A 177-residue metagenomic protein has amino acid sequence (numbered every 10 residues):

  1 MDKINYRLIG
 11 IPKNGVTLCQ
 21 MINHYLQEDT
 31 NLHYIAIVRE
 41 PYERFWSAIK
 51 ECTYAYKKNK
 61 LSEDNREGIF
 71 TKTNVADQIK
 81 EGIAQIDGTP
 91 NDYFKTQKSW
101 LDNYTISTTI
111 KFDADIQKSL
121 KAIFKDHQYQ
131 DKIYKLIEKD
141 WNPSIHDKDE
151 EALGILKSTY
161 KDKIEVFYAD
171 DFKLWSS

Functional and structural regions predicted by a protein language model:
M1-Y42, S47-A48: PAPS-dependent sulfotransferase catalytic core
Q20-L26, L120-A122, S177: Surface-exposed flexible segments
N23, F124-H127, Y168, W175: Hydrophobic residues within well-ordered, non-membrane alpha-helices that form the packing/core of soluble catalytic
D29-V38, Y42-V166: PAPS-dependent sulfotransferase catalytic domain
K161, E165-S177: Long, positively charged, glycine-interspersed low-complexity recognition regions
